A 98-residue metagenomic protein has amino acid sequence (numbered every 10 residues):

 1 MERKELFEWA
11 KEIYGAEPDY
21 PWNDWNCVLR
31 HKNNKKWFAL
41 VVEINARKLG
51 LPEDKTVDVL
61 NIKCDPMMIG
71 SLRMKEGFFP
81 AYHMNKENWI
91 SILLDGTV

Functional and structural regions predicted by a protein language model:
M1-V98: Charge-dense, helix-prone N-terminal extensions
